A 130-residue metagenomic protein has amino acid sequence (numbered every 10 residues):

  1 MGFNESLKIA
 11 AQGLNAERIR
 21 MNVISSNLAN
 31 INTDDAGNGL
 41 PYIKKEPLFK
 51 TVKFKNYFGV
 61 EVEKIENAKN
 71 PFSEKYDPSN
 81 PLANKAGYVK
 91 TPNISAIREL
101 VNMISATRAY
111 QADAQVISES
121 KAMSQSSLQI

Functional and structural regions predicted by a protein language model:
M1-I130: Amphipathic alpha-helical polymerization modules
